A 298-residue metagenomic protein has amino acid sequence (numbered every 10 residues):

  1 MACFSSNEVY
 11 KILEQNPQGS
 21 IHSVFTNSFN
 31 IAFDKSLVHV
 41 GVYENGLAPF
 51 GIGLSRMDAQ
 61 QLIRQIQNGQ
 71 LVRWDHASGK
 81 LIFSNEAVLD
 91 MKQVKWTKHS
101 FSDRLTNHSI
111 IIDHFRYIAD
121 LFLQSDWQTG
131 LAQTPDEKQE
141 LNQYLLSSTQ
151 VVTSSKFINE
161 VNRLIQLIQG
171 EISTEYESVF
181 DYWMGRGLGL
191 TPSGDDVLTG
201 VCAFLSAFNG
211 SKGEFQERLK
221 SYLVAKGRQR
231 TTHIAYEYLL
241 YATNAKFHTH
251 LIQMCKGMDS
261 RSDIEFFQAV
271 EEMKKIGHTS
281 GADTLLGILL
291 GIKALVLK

Functional and structural regions predicted by a protein language model:
M1-I168, S173, E177-S178, Y182-G185 (+4 more regions): Phosphate/adenylate-binding glycine loop and adjacent helical scaffold
L121, L167, Y182, R186 (+5 more regions): Residues that form generic nucleotide/phosphate-binding pockets
Q166-L239: A contiguous, surface-oriented mixed alpha/beta subdomain in the mid-to-C-terminal portion of proteins that forms
T231-Q253: Membrane-interfacial catalytic/cofactor-binding modules of polytopic membrane enzymes
H250-K298: Acidic, carboxylate-rich catalytic segments that either coordinate divalent cations
